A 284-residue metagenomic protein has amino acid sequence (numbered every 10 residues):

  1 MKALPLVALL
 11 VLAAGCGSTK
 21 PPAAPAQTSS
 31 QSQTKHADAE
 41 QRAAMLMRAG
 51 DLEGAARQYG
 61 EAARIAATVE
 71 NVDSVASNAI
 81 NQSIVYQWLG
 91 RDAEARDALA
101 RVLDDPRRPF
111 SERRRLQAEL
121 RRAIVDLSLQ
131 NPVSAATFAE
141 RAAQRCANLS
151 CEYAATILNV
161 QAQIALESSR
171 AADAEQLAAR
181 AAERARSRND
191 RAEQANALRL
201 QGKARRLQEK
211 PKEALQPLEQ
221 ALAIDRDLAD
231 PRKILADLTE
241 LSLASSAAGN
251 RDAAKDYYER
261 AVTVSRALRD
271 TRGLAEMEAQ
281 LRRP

Functional and structural regions predicted by a protein language model:
C16-R64, T68-S77, N81: N-terminal leader/linker segments that initiate helical-solenoid repeat arrays
T28-S30, A67-N71, R108-S111, A147-C151 (+3 more regions): Short coil/turn linkers that connect adjacent helices within long alpha-helical scaffolds, especially alpha-solenoid
A37-D38, S77, Q117, T156-I157 (+4 more regions): Residue register of alpha-helical TPR repeats
Y59, A66-A67, Y86, P106-R107 (+7 more regions): Eukaryotic all-alpha helical interaction scaffolds
